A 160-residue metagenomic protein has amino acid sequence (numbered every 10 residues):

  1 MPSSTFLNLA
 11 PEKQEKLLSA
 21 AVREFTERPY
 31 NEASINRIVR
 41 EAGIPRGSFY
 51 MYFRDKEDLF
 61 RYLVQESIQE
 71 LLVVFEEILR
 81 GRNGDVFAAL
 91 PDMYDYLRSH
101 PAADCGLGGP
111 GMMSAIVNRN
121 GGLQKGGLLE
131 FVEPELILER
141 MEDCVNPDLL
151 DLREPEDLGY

Functional and structural regions predicted by a protein language model:
M1-R28, N36-R37, E41: Basic, helix-initiating cap at the start of DNA-binding domains
E27-Y30, M51: Helix-turn-helix/winged-helix DNA-binding modules
G43-Y52: Short hydrophobic/aromatic patch on the recognition helix
F53, V64: DNA major-groove recognition helix of helix-turn-helix
D55-F60: Short amphipathic alpha-helical segment with a characteristic S/N-K-E followed by hydrophobic residues
Y62, E77-A103: Hydrophobic alpha-helical connector segments
Q65-L72, E76: Short, basic, alpha-helical segments at the C-terminal edge of helix-turn-helix-like DNA-binding modules
Q69, A88, V117-Y160: Amphipathic alpha-helical packing segments from all-alpha helical-bundle domains
